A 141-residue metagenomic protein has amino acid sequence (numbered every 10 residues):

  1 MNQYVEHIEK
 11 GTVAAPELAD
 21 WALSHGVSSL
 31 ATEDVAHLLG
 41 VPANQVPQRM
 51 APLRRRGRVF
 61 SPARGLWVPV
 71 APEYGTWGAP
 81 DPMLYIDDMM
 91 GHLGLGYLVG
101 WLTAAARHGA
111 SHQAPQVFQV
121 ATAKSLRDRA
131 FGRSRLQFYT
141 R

Functional and structural regions predicted by a protein language model:
N2-L93, F131-S134: Short beta-edge/loop segments at beta->alpha junctions of small alpha/beta modules that act as binding/recognition
V68-P72, Y97-R107, S134-R141: Hydrophobic transmembrane alpha-helix bundles
D88-Q119: Amphipathic alpha-helical dimerization/coiled-coil segments that flank or bridge DNA-binding/regulatory modules
R107-R141: Phosphate-handling catalytic interfaces
